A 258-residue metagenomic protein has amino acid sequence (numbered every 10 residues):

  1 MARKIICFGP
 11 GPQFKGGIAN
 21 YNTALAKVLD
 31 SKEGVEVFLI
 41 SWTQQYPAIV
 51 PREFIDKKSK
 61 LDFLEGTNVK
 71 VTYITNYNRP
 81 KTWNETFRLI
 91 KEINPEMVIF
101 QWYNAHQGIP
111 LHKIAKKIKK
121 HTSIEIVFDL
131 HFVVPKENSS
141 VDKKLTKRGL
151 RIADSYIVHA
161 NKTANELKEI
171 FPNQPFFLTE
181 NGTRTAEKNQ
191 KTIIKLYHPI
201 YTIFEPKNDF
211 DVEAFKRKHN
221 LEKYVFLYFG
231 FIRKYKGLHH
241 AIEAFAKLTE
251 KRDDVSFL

Functional and structural regions predicted by a protein language model:
A2-K15, V98, W102: Nucleotide-activated donor-dependent transferases that construct or modify glycoconjugates
I6, I200, N220-K236, I242-F245: Conserved donor-binding/catalytic core segment of Leloir-type glycosyltransferases
Q13-K15, K27-E92, F177-G182: N-terminal strand-loop element at the rim of the active site of nucleotide-sugar-dependent glycosyltransferases
N22, L29, F226, A241-I242 (+1 more regions): A structural motif in glycosyltransferase catalytic domains
T72-N76, T86-P110, I124-V127: Short N-terminal targeting/anchoring amphipathic segment
T122-V127, F132-I152, H159, N165 (+1 more regions): Nucleotide-sugar donor phosphate/pyrophosphate-binding loop at the beta->alpha transition of glycosyltransferases
K162, G182, P199: Carbohydrate-associated surface elements
Q190-T192, E205-N220, V225: A short helix/loop element that forms part of the nucleotide-sugar donor recognition site in Leloir-type
